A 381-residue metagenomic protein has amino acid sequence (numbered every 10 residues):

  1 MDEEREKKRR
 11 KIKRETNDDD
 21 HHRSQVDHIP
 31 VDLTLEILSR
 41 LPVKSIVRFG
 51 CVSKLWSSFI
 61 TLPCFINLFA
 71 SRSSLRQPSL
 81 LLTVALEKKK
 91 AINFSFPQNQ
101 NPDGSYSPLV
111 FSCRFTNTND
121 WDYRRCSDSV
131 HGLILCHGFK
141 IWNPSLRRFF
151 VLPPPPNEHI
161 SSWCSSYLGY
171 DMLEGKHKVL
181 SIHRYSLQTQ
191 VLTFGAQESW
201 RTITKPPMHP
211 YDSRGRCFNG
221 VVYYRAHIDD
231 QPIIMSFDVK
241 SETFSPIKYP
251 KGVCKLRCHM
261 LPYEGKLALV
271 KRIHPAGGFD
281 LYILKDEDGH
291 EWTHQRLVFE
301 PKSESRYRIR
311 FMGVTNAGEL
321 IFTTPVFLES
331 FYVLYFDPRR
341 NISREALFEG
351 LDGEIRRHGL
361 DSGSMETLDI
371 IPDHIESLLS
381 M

Functional and structural regions predicted by a protein language model:
M1-M381: N-terminal entry/capping and adjacent linker segments that precede and initiate structured domains
